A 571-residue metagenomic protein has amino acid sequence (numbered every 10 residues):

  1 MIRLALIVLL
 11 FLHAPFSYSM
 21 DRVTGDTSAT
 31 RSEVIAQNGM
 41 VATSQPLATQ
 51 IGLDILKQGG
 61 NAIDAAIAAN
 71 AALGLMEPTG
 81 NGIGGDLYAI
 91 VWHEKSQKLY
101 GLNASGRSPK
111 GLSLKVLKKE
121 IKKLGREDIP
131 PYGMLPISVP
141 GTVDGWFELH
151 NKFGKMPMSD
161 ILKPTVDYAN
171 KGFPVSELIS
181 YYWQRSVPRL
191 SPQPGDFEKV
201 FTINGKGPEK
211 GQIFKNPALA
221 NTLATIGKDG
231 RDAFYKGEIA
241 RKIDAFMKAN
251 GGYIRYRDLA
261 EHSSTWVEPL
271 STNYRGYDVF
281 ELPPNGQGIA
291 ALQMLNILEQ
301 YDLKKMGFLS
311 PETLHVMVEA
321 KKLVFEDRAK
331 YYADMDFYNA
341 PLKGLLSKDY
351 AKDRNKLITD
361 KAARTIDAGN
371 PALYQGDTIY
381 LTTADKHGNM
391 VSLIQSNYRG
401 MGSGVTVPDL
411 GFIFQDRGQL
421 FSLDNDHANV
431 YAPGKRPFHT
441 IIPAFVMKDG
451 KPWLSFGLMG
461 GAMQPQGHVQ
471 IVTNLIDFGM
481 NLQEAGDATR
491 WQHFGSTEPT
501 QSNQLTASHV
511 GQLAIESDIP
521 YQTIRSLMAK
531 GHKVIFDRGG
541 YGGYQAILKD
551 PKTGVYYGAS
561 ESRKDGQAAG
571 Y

Functional and structural regions predicted by a protein language model:
M1-I7: Sec-dependent signal peptide recognition, specifically the positively charged N-region followed immediately by
M20-Q50, A62-D229, F234-K236, R241-G286 (+3 more regions): Noncatalytic scaffold domains of N-terminal-nucleophile
I55-L56, D144-K152, D229-K236, R241 (+1 more regions): Alpha-helical support elements that line or immediately flank enzyme active sites and cofactor-binding pockets
L75-T79, D86-N103, K118, Y253-R255 (+4 more regions): Active-site rim segments in enzyme catalytic domains, especially the processed small/beta chain of N-terminal
T265-W266, Q375-T378, H439-I441: Short, small/polar residue-rich loop motifs at catalytic or cofactor-binding pockets
Q300-N397, D409-L410, R417, R538: Internal maturation/activation junctions in enzymes
K435, H468, D477-G539: Extended C-terminal subregions enriched in glycine
